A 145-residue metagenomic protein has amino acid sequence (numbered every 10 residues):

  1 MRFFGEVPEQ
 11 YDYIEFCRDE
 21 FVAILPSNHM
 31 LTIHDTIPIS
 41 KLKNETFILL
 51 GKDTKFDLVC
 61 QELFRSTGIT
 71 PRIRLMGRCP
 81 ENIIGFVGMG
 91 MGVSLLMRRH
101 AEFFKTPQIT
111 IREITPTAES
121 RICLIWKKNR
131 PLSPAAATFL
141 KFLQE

Functional and structural regions predicted by a protein language model:
M1-E9, T70, M76-C79: Central regulatory/effector-binding core of bacterial HTH transcription factors
F3, E45-T67, L132-L140: Secondary-structure junction motif
E6-E20, H34-D35, E81-K128: Beta-alpha-beta core module
Q10-K52, E119-R130, L140, Q144: Hydrophobic/proline-rich hinge and linker segments of small-molecule sensing/allosteric domains, predominantly
L25, D35, C60, K105 (+1 more regions): Short, flexible helix/strand-to-coil boundary loops that buttress conserved ligand/catalytic motifs in alpha/beta
P38, V59-C60, N82, S120 (+1 more regions): Hydrophobic alpha-helical segments typical of transmembrane helices and their membrane-interface/capping positions
L49, L75, V93-S94: Conserved SAM-binding loop
R65-R74, Q108-I109: A local structural motif
